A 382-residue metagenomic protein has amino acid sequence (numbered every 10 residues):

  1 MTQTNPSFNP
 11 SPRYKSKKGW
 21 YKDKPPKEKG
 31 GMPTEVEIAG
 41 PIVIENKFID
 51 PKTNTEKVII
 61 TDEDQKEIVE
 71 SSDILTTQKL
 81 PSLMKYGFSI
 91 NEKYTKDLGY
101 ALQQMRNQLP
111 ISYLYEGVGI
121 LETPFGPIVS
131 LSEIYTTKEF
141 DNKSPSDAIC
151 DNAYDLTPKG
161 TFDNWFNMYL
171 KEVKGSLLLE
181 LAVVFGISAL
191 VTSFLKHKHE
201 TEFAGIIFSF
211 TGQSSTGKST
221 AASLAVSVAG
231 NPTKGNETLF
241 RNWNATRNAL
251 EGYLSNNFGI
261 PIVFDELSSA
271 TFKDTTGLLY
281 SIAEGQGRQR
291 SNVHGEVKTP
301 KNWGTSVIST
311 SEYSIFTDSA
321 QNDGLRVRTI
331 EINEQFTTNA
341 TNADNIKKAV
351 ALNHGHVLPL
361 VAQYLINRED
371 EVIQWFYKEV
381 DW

Functional and structural regions predicted by a protein language model:
M1-K174, G252-Y253, N257-I260, W375-V380: Conserved glycine-centered beta->alpha loop in an early N-terminal alpha/beta scaffold
N142-K234: P-loop NTPase catalytic core of nucleic-acid-dependent motor ATPases
S209-T211, T220-T275: AAA+/P-loop NTPase substrate/partner-engagement loops
F258-P261, N302-V307: Loop/turn-to-beta-strand initiation segments
S268-S269, E312-F316, Q335-T338: Conserved nucleotide-binding/hydrolysis micro-motifs of P-loop NTPases
T276-S291: Conserved catalytic/switch belt of AAA+ P-loop NTPases
S291, G304-E312, E331-I332: Structural recognition of the conserved hydrophobic beta-strand(s) that form the central parallel beta-sheet of P-loop
K301, S319-W382: Phosphate-sensing "switch" segment of ASCE/P-loop ATPases
